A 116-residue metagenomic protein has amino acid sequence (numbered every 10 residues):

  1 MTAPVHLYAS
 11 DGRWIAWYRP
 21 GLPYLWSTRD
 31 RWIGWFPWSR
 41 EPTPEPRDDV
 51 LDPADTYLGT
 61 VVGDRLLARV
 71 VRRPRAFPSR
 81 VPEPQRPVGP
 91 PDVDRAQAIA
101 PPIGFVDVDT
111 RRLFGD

Functional and structural regions predicted by a protein language model:
M1-H6, P53-D116: Long terminal segments
T2-A3, R19-Y24, S39-D49, R65: Short "repeat-start/strand-capping" segments in structured domains, especially the N-termini of parallel beta-helix
P4-W14: Short, Lys/Arg-rich amphipathic segments at extreme N-termini
L7-A9, W26-S27, V50-D52: Core beta-strand residues in small-molecule sensory/regulatory alpha/beta domains
R31-R40: N-terminal, post-signal-peptide region of Sec/Tat-exported proteins
